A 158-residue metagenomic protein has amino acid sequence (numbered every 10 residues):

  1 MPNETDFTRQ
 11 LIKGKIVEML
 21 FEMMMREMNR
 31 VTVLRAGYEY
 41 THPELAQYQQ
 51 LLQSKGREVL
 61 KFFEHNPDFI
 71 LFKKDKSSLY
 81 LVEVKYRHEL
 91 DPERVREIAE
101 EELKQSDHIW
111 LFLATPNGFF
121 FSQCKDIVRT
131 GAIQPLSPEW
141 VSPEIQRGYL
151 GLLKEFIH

Functional and structural regions predicted by a protein language model:
M1, Q10, G14, Q134 (+1 more regions): Intrinsic-disorder-associated interaction segments
M1-N29: Nuclease catalytic cores
E18, D68, E83: Acidic active-site catalytic centers that drive phospho-/nucleotidyl reactions and related ester hydrolyses
L20-E44: Conserved long hydrophobic alpha-helices within structured protein cores
N29-R30, K74-S78: Intrinsically disordered, low-complexity coil segments
R35-K76: Active-site metal-binding core of divalent-cation-utilizing nuclease and nuclease-like domains
F62-E64, K76-P138: Catalytic cores of nucleic-acid endonucleases
S142-H158: Charged phosphate-binding loop/patch that engages nucleotide di/tri-phosphates or the phosphate backbone of nucleic
